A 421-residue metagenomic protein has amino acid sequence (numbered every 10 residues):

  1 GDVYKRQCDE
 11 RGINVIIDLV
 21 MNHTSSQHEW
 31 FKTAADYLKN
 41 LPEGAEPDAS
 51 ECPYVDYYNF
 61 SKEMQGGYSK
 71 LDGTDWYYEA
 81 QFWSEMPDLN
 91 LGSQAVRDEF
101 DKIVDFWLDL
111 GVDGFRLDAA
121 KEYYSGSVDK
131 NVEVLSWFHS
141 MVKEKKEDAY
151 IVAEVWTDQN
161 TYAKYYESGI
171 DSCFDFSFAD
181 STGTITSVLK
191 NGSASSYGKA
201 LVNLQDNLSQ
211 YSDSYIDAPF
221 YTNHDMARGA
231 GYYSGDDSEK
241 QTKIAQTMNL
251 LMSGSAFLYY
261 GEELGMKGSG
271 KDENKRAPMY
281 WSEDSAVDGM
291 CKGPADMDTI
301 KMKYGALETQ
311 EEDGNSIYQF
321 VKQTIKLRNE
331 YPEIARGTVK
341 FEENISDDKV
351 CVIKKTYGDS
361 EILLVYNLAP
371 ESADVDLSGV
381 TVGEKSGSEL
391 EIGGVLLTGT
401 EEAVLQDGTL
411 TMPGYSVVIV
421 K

Functional and structural regions predicted by a protein language model:
G1-A95, D109, R116, A120-S168: Acidic/aromatic-lined carbohydrate-recognition and catalytic surfaces of CAZymes acting on diverse glycans
C8, D18, F100, W107 (+7 more regions): Conserved, mostly hydrophobic/aromatic
S26-E63, H139-S140, E144-A286: Conserved alpha/beta catalytic core and glycan-binding cleft of carbohydrate-active enzymes
Q94-L108, T242-Q246: Short, acidic/polar
D101-G126, S214, P219-N223: Active-site groove signature of glycoside hydrolases
K145, F220-N223, Y232-A373: Loop/helix patches that line or flank the sugar-binding groove of alpha-linked glycan CAZymes
S372-T398: Beta-strand-rich binding/interaction modules
V404-K421: C-terminal beta-strand-rich structural cap/linker in extracellular carbohydrate-active enzymes
